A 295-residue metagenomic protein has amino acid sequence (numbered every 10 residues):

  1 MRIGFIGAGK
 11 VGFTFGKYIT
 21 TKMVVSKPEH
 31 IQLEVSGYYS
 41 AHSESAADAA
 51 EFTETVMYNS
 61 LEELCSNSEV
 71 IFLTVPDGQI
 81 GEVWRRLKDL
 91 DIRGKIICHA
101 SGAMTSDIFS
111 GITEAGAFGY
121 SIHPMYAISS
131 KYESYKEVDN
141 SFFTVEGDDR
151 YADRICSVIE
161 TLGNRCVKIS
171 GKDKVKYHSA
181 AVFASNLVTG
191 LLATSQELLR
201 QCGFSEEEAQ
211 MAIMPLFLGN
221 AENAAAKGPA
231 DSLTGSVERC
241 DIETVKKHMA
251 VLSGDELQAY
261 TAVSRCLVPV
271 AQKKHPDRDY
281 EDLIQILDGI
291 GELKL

Functional and structural regions predicted by a protein language model:
M1-E63, N67: NAD(P)+-binding Rossmann beta1-loop-alpha1 motif at the extreme N-terminus of oxidoreductases
S36-S40, I97-H99, F143-V145: Short, hydrophobic beta-strand segments that form beta-sheet elements in well-ordered domains
A41-S45, A103-M104, D149-R150: Short, polar loop motifs at secondary-structure junctions
D48-F52, G116, E133-A225, D282 (+1 more regions): Internal alpha-helical scaffold of NAD(P)-dependent oxidoreductase catalytic cores
F52-E133: Rossmann-like NAD(P)(H) cofactor-binding subdomain of soluble oxidoreductases
E222-D279: Interdomain hinge/lid region at the active-site interface of Rossmann-like NAD(P)-dependent oxidoreductases
P269-A271, H275-L295: NAD(P)-dependent dehydrogenase/reductase Rossmann-like domain
